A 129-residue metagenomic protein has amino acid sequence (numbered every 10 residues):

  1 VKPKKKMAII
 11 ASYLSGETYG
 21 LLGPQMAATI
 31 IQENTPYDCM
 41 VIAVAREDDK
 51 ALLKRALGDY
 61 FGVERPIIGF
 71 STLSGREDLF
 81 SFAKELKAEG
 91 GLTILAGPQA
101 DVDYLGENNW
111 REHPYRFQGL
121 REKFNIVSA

Functional and structural regions predicted by a protein language model:
V1-K2: Basic/polar N-terminal segments that are highly enriched at the extreme N-terminus, encompassing both cleavable
K5, P36-D38: Hydrophobic alpha-helical membrane-insertion signals
K5-G16, I68: Nucleotide-activated donor-dependent transferases that construct or modify glycoconjugates
I10, Q25, E112-H113: Residue-level detector of functional hotspots within protein domains
Y13-L22, T72-E77: A short, glycine/small-residue-rich beta-strand->loop->alpha-helix junction that serves as a flexible
G23-E33: Short catalytic helix/loop segments, enriched in acidic residues and glycine and frequently bearing histidine
I30, D38-A129: Glycine-rich beta-alpha loop elements in corrinoid/cobalamin-binding modules across cobalamin-dependent enzymes
